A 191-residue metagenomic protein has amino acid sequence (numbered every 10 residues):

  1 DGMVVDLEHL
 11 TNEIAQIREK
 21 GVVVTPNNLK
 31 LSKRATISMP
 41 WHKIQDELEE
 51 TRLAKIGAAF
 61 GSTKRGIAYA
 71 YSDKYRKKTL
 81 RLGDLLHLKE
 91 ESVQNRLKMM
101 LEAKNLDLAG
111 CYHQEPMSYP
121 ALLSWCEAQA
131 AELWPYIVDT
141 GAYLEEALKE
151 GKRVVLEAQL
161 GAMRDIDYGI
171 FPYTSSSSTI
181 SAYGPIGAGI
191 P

Functional and structural regions predicted by a protein language model:
D1-P191: Non-transmembrane, aqueous-exposed alpha-helical and coiled segments at domain scale
